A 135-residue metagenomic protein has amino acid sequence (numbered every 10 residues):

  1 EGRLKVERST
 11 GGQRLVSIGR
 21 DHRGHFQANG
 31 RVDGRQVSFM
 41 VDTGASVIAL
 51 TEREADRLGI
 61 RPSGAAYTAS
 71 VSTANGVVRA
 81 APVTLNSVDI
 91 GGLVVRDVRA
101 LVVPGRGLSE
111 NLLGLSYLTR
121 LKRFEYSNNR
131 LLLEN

Functional and structural regions predicted by a protein language model:
E1-N135: Pepsin/retropepsin-fold aspartyl endopeptidases
